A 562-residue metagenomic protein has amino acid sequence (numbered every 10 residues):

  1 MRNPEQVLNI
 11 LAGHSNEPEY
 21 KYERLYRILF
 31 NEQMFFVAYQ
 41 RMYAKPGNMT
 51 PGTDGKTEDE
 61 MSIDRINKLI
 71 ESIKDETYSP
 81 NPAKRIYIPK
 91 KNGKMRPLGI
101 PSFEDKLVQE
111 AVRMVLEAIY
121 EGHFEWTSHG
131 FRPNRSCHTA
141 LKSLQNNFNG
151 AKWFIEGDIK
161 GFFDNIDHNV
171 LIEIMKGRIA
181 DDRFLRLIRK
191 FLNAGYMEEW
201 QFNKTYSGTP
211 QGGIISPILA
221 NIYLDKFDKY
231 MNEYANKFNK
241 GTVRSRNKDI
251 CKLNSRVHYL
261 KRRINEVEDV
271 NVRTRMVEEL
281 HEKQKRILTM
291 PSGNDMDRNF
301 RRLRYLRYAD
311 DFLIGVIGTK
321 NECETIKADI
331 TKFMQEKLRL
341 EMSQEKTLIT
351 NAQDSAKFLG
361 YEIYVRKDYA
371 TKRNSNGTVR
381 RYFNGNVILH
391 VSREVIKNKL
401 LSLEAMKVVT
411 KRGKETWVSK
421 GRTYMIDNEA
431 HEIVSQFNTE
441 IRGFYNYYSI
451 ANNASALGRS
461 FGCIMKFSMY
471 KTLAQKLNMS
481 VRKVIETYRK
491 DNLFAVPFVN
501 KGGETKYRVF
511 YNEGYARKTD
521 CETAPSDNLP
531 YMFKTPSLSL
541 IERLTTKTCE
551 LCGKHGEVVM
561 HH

Functional and structural regions predicted by a protein language model:
M1-H561: Non-catalytic terminal/accessory segments
